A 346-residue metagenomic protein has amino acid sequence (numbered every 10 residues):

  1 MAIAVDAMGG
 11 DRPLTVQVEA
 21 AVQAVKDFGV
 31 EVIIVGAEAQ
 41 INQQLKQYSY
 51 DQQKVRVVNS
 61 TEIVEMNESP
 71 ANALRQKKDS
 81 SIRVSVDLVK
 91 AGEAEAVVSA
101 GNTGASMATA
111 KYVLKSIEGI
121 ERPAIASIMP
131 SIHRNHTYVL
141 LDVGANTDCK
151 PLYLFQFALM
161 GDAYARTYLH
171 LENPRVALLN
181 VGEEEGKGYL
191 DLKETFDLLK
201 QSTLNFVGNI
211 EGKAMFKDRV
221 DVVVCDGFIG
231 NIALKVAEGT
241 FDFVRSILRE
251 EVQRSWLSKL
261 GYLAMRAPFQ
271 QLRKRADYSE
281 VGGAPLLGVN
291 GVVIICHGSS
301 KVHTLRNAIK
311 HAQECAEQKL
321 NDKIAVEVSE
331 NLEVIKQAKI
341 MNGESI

Functional and structural regions predicted by a protein language model:
M1-V5, D11-T15, N42-Q44, Y48 (+3 more regions): N-terminal charge/polar-biased segments
A4-T15, A145-F155, I295-S300: Short, glycine-rich nucleotide/cofactor-binding loops
R12-Q17, D79-G92, A96-A110, E121-A126 (+6 more regions): Short glycine/serine/threonine-rich phosphate/pyrophosphate-binding segments that cradle anionic phosphate groups
P13-V16, F28-I33, E38-N42, T147-G212 (+2 more regions): Glycine-rich phosphate/diphosphate-binding loop of Rossmann-like nucleotide-binding domains
Q17-E68: N-terminal glycine-rich anion-binding loop in soluble enzyme alpha/beta folds
Y50-A94: Phosphate/nucleotide-donor binding subsite
L88-M107, K187, L192-L198, S202-L272: Glycine-rich phosphate-binding loop
K111-H136, L140, V222-V223, G227-I340: Glycine-rich phosphate/nucleotide-binding loop
